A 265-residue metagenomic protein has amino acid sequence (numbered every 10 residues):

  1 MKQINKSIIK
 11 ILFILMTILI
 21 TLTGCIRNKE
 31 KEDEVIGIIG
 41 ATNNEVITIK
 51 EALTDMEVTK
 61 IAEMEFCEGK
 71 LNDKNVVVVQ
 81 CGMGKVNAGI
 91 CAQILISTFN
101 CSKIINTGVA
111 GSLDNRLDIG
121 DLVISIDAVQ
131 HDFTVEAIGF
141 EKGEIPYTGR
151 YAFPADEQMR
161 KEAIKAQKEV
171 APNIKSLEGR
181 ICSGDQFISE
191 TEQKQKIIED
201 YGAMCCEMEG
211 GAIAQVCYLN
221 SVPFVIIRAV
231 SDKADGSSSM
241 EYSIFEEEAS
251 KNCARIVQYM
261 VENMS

Functional and structural regions predicted by a protein language model:
K2-L12: Bacterial N-terminal signal peptides that target proteins for export
L22-G24: C-terminal motif of bacterial Sec signal peptides marking the signal peptidase cleavage site
I26-D33: Bacterial lipoprotein signal-peptidase II cleavage site
D33-I36, T59-S265: Glycine-rich phosphate- or other oxyanion-binding loops that anchor nucleotides, phosphorylated ligands
D33-L53, N75: Short, conserved "active-site rim" segments that organize catalytic pockets and cofactor/ligand binding
V46-T48, V58-I61: Short linear S-[DN]-x-LW-Φ motif typified by the pepsin-like aspartic protease active-site region
